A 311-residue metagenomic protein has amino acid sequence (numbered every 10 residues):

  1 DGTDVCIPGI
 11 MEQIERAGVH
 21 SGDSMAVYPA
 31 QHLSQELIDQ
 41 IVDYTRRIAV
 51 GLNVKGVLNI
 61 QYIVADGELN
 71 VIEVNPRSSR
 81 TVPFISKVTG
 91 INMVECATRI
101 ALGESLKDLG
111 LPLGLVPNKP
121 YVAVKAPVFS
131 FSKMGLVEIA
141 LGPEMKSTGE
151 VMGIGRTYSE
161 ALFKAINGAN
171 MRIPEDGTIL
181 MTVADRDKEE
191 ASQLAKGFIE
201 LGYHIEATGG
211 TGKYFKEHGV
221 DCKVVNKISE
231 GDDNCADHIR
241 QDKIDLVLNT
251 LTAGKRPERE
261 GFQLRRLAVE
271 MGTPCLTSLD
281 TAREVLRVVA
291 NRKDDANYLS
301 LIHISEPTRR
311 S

Functional and structural regions predicted by a protein language model:
D1-E175: ATP-dependent carboxylate activation and anion-phosphoryl transfer catalytic cores that bind Mg-ATP to form
D1-T3, V88, I166-A169, Q193-E200 (+2 more regions): Short, solvent-exposed amphipathic alpha-helical segments in soluble enzyme and RNA/protein-processing domains
G9, Y62-V64, E73-P76, A126-V128 (+6 more regions): Active-site proximal loops enriched in glycine and acidic residues that flank catalytic Cys/His/Asp and coordinate
T45, L264, I304: Aromatic/hydrophobic pocket-lining residues that form π-stacking "cages" and hydrophobic walls in ligand
L113, E138, G142-G149, S159-K164 (+6 more regions): Catalytic domains of riboflavin
L141, M145-E160, K164-N167, I173-T211 (+3 more regions): C-terminal accessory/binding modules appended to enzymatic or scaffolding proteins
K188-V288: Feature captures the catalytic cores and cofactor-binding loops of soluble hydro-lyases/lyases that act on carboxylate
S300-R310: Residue-level detector of conserved catalytic or cofactor/ligand-binding positions in enzyme active sites
